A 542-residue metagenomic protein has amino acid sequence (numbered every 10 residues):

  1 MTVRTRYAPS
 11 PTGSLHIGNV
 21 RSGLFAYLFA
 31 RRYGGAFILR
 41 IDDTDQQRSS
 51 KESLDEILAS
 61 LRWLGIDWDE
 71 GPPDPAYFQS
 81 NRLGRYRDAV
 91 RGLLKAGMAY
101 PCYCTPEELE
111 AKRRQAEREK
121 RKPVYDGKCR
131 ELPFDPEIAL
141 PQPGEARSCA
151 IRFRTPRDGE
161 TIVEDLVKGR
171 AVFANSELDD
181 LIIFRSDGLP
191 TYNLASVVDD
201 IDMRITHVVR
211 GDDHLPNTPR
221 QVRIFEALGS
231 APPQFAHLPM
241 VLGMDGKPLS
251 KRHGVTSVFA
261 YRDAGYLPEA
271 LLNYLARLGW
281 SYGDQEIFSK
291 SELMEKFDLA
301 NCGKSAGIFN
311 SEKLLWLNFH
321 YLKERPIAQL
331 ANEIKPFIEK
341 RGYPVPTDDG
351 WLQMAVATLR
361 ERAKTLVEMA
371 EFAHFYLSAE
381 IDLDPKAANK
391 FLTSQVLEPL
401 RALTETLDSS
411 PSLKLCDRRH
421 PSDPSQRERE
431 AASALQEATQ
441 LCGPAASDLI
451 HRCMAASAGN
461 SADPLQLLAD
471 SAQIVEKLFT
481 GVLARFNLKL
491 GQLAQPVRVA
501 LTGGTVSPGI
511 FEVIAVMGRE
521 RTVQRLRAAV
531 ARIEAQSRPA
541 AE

Functional and structural regions predicted by a protein language model:
M1-E119, N217-S230: N-terminal Rossmann-like or analogous alpha/beta NTP/dinucleotide-binding catalytic cores that position adenine
T5-P11, L39-D43, M203-V208, T256 (+2 more regions): Glycine- and acidic
H16-G18, D42, D180, N193 (+2 more regions): Acidic active-site catalytic centers that drive phospho-/nucleotidyl reactions and related ester hydrolyses
Y27-L28, L61, N193-A195, V497: Hydrophobic alpha-helical segments in the ANL/AMP-binding
Q46, Q79-R82, P156, G211-H214 (+1 more regions): Short beta->alpha junction loops/turns
S49-K51, D55, L64-G65, V172-N175 (+5 more regions): Conserved nucleotide- and phosphate/pyrophosphate-binding catalytic cores in adenylate/nucleotidyl-handling enzymes
G71-Y77, I205-T206, V255-S257: Short acidic, glycine/Ser/Thr-rich loop/turn "cap" segments at secondary-structure junctions
Y100-P101, T105-H237, L242-L249, S257 (+1 more regions): Active-site cores that bind ATP or allylic diphosphates and position pyrophosphate for catalysis
